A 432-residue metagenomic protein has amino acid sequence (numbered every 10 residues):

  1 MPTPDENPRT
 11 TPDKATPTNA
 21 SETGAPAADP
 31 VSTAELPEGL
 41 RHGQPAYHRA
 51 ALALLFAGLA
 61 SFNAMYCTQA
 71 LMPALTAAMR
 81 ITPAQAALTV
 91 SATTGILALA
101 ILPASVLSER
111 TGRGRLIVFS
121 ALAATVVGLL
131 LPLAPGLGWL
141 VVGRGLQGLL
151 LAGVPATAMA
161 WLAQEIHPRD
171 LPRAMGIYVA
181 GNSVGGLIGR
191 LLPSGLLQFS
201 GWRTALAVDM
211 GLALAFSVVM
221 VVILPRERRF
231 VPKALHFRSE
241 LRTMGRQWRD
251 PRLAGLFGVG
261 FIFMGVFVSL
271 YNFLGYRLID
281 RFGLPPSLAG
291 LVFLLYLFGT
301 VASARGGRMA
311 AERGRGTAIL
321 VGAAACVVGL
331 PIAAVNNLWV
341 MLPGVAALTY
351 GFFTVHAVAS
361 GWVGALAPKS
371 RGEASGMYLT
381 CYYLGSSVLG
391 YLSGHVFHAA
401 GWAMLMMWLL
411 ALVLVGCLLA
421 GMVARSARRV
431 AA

Functional and structural regions predicted by a protein language model:
E35-P45, P225-F257: Juxtamembrane intracellular "pre-TM" segments in multi-pass secondary transporters
R80, G112, L133-W139, V335-N336: Helix-breaking motifs and short loop linkers at transmembrane-helix boundaries and internal kinks in secondary membrane
L99-P135: Conserved MFS/SLC helix-loop-helix module at the cytosolic interface between two early adjacent transmembrane helices
I101-G112, V301-G314, F397: Helix-to-loop junctions at the C-terminal end of transmembrane segments in multipass secondary transporters
V127, G138-Q147, W339-A347: Paired small-residue
W139, P168, I177-L224: Helix-loop-helix hairpin linking two adjacent transmembrane segments in secondary transporters
G143-N182: Cytoplasmic helix-loop-helix junction between adjacent transmembrane helices in 12-TM secondary transporters
G316-A359: C-terminal transmembrane helical hairpin of 12-TM major facilitator-type secondary transporters
